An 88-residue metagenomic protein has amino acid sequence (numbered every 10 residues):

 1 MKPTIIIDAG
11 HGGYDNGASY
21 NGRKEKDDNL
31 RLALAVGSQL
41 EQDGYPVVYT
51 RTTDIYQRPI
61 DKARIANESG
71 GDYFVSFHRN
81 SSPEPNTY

Functional and structural regions predicted by a protein language model:
M1-Y88: Catalytic-core regions of hydrolytic enzymes
